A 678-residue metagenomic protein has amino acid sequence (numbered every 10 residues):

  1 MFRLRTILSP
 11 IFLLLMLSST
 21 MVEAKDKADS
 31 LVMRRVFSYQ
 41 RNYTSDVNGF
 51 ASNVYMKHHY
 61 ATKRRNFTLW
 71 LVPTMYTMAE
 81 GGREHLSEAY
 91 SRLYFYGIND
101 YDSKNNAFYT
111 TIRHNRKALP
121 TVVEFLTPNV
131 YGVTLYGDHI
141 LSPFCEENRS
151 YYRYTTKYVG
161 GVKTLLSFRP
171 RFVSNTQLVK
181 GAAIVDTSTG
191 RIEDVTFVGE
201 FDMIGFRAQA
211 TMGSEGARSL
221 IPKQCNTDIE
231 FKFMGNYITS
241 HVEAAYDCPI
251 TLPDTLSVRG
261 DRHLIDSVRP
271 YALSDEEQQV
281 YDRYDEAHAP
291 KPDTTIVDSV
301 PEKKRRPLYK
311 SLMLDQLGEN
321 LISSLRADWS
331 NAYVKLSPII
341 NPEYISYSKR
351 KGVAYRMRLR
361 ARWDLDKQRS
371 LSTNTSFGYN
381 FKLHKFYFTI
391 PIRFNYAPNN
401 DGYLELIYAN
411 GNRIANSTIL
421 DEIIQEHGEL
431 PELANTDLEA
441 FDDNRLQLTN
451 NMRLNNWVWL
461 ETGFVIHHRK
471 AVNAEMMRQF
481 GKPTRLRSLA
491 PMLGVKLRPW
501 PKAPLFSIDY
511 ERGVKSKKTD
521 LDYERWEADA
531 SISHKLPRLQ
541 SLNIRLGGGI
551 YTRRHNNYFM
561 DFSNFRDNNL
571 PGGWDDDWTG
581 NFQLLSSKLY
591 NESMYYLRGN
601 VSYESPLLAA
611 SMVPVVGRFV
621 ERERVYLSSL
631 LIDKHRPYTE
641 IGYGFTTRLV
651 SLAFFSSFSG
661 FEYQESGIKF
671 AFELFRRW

Functional and structural regions predicted by a protein language model:
M1-I11: Bacterial N-terminal signal peptides that target proteins for export
P10-F12, M21-V22: Cleavable N-terminal signal peptides
L17-S19: N-terminal signal peptide c-region/cleavage motif recognized by signal peptidases
D26-P120, G260-D298: Solvent-exposed N-terminal domain segments of exported/luminal and surface proteins
M56-K63, I229-N236, C248-L256, N410-N416 (+1 more regions): Short, conserved secondary-structure transition motifs
D102-V179: Flexible, processing/modification-adjacent segments and terminal tails in exported/periplasmic/extracellular proteins
Y131-I140, H263-W678: Exposed, low-structure sequence patches enriched in small/polar residues
R153-D261, G547: Gly/Pro-enriched, hydrophobic low-complexity segments that function as extracytoplasmic propeptides/linkers
